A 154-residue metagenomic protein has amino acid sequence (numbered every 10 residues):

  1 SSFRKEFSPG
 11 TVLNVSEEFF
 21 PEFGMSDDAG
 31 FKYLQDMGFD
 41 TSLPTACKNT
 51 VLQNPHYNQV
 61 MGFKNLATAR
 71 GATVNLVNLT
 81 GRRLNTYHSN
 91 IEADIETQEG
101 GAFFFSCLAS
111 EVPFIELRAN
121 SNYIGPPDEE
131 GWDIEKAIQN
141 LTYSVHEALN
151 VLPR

Functional and structural regions predicted by a protein language model:
S2-I91: Mid-sequence, gly/pro-rich, charge-dense loop/helix-turn segments that line enzyme active sites
T11-N14, F114, D133-E135: Short, hinge-like loop/turn segments at secondary-structure boundaries
D40-N49, I115-N120, H146-V151: Short secondary-structure transition/capping segments
Q53, E96, G100, I134-L141: Generic structural signal for well-ordered, non-membrane alpha-helical segments in soluble metabolic enzymes
V60-L66, S106-V112, E147-L152: A structural motif corresponding to the C-terminal end of an alpha-helix and its immediate exit/capping segment
V74-E116, S121-G125: A C-terminal functional module that forms or caps the active site or interfaces directly with catalytic machinery
I124-R154: His/Asp/Glu-rich mid-to-C-terminal helical/loop segments that flank catalytic regions of hydrolases
